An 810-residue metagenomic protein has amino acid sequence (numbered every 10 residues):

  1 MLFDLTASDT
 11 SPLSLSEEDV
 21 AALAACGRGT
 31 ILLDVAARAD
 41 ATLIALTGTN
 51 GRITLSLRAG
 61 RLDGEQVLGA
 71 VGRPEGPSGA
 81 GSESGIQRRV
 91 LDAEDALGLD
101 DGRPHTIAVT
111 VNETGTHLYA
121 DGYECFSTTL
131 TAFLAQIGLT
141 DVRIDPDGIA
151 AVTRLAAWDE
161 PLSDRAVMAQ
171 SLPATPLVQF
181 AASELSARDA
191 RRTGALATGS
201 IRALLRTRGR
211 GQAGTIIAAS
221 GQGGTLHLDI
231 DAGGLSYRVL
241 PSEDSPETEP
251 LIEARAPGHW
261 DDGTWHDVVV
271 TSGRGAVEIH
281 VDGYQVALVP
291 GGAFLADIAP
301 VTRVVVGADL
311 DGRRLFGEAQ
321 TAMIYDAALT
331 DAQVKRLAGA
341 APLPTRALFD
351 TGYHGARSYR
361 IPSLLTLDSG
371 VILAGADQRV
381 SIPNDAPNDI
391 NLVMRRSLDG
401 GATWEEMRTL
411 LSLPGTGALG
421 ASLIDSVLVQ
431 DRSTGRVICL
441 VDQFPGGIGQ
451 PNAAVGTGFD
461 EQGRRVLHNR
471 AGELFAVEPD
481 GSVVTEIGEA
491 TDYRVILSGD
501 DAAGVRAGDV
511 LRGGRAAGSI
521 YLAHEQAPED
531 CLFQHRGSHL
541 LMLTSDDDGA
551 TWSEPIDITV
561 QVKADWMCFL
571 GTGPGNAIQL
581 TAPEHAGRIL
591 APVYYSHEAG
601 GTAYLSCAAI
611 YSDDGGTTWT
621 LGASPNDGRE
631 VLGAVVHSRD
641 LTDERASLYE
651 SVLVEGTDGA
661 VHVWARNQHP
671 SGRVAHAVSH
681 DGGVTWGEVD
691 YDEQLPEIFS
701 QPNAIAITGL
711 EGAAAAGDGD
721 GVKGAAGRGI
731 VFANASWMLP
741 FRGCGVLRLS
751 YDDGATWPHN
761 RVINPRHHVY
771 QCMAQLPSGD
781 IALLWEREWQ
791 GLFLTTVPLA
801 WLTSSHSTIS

Functional and structural regions predicted by a protein language model:
M1, T153-A182, T321-T345: Extended recognition patches within non-cytosolic domains
D9-G72, G76-G79, D159-V167, F180-R238 (+1 more regions): Extracellular glycan-recognition modules
D19-I31, D95-R103, P146-A151, A190-I201 (+2 more regions): Extracellular/lumenal carbohydrate-interaction signature centered on repeated Trp-anchored short motifs
L33, I107, V152-A157, A203 (+3 more regions): Extracellular beta-strand elements of beta-rich domains used for carbohydrate recognition/degradation or cell-matrix
G69-T106, R238-D267: Short, aromatic/His-centered strand-loop micro-motif at the edge of beta-sheets
R103-H117, T264-E278: Localized edge beta-strand/strand-to-loop motifs within extracellular or lumenal beta-rich domains
F126-T153, V289-E318: Flexible glycan-contacting loops in extracellular carbohydrate-active proteins
Q320-T321, Y325-A327, A332-S810: Asp-box/BNR beta-propeller blade signature and adjacent active/binding-site loops in extracellular glycan-interacting
